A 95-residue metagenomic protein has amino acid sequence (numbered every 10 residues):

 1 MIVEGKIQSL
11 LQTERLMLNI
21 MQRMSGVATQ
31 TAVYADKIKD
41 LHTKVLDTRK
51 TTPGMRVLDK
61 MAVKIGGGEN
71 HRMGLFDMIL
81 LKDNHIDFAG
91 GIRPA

Functional and structural regions predicted by a protein language model:
M1-A95: Acidic/glycine-rich phosphate/pyrophosphate-binding loops and surrounding catalytic core that coordinate Mg2+
